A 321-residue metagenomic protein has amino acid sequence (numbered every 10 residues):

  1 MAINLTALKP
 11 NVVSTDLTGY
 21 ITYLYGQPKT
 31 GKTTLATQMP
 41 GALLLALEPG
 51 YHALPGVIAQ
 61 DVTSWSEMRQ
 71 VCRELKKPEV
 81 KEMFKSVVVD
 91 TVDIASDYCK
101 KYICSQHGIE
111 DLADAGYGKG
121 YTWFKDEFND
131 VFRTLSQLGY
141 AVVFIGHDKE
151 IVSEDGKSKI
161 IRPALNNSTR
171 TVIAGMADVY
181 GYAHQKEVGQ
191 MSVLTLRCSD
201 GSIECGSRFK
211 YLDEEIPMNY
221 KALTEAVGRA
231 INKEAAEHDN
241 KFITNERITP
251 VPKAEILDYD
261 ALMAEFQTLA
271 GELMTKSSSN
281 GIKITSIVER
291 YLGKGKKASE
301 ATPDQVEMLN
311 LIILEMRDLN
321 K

Functional and structural regions predicted by a protein language model:
A2-I3, T15, T30, M39 (+1 more regions): Interfaces that engage single-stranded nucleic acids at replication/repair/recombination sites
T6-A7, V12-V89, D93-Y98, A254: Conserved P-loop
A42-L44, V142, V179-Y182: Short, well-ordered beta-strand core segments
R73, K77, D130-R133, G271: Surface-exposed alpha-helical segments enriched in charged/polar residues
L75-Y117, A230-F242: Long, low-complexity, intrinsically disordered polar/charged segments
I94-T171: P-loop NTPase motor core
E150-L257: Conserved GTP-binding G-domain of TRAFAC-class P-loop NTPases and closely related GTPase folds
